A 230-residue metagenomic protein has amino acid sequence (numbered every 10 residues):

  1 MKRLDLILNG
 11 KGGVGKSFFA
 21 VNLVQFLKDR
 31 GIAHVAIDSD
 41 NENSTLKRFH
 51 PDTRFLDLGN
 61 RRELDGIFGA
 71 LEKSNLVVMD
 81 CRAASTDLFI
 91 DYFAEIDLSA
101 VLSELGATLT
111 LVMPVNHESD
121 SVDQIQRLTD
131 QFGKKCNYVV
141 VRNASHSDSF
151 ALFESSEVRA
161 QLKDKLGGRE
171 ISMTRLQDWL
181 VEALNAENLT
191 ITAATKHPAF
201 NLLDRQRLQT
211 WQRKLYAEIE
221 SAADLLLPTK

Functional and structural regions predicted by a protein language model:
I7-V21: Glycine-rich phosphate-binding P-loop
G31-S44: Short beta-strand-centered segment that lines the nucleotide-binding/catalytic pocket of NTP-utilizing
I37, L111-N116, V140-A144: Conserved beta-strand segments of the P-loop GTPase G domain that flank and frequently precede/overlap
E42-D57: P-loop NTPase switch/communication element
N75-F93: Switch II (G3) loop of P-loop NTPases
I90-H117: Inter-motif core of Ras-like GTPase G domains
S99, S119-K135: Conserved C-terminal guanine-recognition region of P-loop GTPase G domains, centered on the G4
S145-H146, A151-F153, A160-T210: Beta-strand-loop-alpha "switch" segments that mediate conformational coupling across diverse proteins
